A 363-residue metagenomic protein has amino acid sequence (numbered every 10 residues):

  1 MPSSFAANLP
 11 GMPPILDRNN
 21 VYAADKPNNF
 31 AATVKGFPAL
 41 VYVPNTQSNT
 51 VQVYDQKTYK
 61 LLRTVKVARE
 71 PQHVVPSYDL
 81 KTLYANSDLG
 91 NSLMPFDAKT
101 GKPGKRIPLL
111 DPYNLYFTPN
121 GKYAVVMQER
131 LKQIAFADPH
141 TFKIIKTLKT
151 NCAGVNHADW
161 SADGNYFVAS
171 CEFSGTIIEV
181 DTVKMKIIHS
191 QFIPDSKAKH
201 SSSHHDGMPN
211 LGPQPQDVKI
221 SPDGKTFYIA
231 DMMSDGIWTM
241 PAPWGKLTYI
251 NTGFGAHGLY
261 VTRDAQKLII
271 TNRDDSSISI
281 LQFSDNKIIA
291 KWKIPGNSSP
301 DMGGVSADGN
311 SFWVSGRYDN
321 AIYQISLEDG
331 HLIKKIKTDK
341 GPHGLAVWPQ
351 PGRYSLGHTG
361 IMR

Functional and structural regions predicted by a protein language model:
M1-R363: Predominantly soluble domains enriched in secretory-pathway, periplasmic, or organellar proteins
